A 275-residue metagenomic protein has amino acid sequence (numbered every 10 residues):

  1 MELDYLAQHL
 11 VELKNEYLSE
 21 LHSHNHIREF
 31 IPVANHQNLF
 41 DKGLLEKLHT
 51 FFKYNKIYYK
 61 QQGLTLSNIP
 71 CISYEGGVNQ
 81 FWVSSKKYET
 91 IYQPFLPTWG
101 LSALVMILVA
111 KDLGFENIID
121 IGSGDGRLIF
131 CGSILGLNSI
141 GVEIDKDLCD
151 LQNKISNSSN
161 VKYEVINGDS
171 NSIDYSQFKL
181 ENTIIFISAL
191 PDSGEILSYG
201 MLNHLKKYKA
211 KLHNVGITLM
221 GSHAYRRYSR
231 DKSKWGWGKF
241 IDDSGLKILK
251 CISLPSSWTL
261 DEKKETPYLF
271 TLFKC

Functional and structural regions predicted by a protein language model:
E2-L113: S-adenosyl-L-methionine
G114-G124: Conserved class I S-adenosyl-L-methionine
R127-L137: Conserved SAM-binding loop of SAM-dependent methyltransferases across substrates and taxa, primarily the Class I
N138-E143: Conserved SAM-binding motif I beta-strand of class I
C149-D150: Short alpha-helix immediately C-terminal to the canonical SAM-binding loop
N153-K179: S-adenosyl-L-methionine
N182-S198: A short SAM/SAH-binding and catalytic strip from SAM-dependent methyltransferases
I196-E265: C-terminal substrate-binding/active-site "lid" region of AdoMet-derived donor-dependent transferases
